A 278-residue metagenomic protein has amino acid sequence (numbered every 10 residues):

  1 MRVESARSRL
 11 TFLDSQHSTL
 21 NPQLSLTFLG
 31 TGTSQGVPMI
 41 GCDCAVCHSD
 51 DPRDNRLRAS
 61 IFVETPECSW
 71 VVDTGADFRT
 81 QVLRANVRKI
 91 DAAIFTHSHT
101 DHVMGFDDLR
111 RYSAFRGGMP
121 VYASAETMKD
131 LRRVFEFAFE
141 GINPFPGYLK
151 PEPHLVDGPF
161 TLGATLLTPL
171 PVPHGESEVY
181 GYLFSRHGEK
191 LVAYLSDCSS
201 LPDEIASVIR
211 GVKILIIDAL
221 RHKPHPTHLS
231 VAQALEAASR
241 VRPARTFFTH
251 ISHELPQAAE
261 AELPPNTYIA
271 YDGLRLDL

Functional and structural regions predicted by a protein language model:
M1-Q23: Intrinsic disorder/low-complexity segments
R7-L10, Q23-L195, S199, E204 (+1 more regions): Binuclear metal-dependent hydrolase catalytic cores
F12-S15, T19, V71, I216 (+1 more regions): Intrinsically disordered, low-complexity peptide-like regions
S199-L278: Cap/insert and terminal regions of metallo-dependent hydrolase folds
